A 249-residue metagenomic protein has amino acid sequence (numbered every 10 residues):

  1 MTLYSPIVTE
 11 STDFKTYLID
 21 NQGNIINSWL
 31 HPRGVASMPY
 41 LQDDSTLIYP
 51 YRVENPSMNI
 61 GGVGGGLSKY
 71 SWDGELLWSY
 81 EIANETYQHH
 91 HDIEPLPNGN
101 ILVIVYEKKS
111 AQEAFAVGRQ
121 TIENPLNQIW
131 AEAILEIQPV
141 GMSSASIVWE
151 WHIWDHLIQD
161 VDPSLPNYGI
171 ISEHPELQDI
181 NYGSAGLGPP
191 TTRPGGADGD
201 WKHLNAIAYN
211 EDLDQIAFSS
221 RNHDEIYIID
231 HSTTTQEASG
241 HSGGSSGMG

Functional and structural regions predicted by a protein language model:
M1-G249: Histidine-/acidic-rich catalytic cores in large beta-rich domains
